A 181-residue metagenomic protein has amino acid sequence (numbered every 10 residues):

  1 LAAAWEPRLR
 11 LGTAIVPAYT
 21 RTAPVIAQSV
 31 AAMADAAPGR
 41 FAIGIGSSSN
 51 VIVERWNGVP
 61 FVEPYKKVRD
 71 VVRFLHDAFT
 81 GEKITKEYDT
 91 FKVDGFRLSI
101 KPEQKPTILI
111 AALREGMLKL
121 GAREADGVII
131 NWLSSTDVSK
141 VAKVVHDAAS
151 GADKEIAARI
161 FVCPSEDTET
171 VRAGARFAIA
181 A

Functional and structural regions predicted by a protein language model:
L1-A181: Active-site-adjacent structural elements that line small-molecule/cofactor binding pockets in enzymes
